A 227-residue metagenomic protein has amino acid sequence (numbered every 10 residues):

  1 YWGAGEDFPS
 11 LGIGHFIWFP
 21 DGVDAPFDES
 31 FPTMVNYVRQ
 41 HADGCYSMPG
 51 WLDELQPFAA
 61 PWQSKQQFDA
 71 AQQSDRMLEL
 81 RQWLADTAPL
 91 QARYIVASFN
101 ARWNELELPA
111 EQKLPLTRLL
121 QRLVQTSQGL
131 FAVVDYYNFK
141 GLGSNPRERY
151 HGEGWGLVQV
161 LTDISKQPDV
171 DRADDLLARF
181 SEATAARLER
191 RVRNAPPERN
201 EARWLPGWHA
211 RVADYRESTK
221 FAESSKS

Functional and structural regions predicted by a protein language model:
Y1-S227: Cell-wall polysaccharide-cleaving catalytic domain and substrate-binding groove, primarily in peptidoglycan/chitin
